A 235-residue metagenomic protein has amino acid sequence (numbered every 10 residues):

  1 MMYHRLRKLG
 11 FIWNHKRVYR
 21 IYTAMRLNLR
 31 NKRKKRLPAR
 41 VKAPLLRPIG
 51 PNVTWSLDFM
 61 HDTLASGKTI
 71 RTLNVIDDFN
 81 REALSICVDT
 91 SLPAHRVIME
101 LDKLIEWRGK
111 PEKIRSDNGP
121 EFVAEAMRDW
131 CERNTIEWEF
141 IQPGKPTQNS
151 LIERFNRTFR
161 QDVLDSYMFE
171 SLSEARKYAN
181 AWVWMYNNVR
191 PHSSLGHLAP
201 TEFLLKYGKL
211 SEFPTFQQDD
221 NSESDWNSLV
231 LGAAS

Functional and structural regions predicted by a protein language model:
M1-T54, K145, A199-G208: Basic, flexible linker segments flanking DNA-binding modules in nucleic acid-interacting mobile-element proteins
M2, V18, D58, V75 (+10 more regions): Mobile genetic element proteins and their domesticated derivatives, centered on retroelements and DNA transposons
R7, T23, L27, E132 (+2 more regions): Residue-level detection of the helix-turn-helix DNA-binding "recognition helix"
L29, E137-W138: Hydrophobic beta-strand scaffold residues
R47, N134, T158-S235: C-terminal domain-tail junction helix/linker
T54-L84, T90-L92: An active-site-proximal beta-strand-loop segment
L64, K68-T69, I86-R108, P120: Active-site beta-loop-alpha junctions of metal-dependent nucleic acid enzymes, especially the RNase H-like/DDE
S116-N118, A124-D129, W138-Q161, S171-N180 (+1 more regions): RNase H-like two-metal-ion nuclease catalytic core shared by retroviral integrases and related mobile-element nucleases
